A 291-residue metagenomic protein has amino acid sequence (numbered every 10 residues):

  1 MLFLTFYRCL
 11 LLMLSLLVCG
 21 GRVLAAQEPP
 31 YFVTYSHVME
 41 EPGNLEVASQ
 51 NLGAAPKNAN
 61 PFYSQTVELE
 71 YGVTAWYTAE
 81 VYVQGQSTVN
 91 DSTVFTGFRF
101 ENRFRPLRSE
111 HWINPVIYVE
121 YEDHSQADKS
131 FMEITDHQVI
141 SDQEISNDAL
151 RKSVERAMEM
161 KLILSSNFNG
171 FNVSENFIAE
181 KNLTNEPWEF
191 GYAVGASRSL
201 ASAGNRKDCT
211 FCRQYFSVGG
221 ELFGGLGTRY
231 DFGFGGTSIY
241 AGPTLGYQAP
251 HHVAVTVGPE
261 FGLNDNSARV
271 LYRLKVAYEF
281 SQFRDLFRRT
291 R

Functional and structural regions predicted by a protein language model:
M1-Y7: N-terminal secretory signal peptides that target proteins for export/translocation
L4, S15, L24-A26: N-terminal presequences and immediately downstream first alpha-helices
Y7-R8, F32: Short helix-onset patch at the extreme N-terminus, typifying the N->h transition of secretory signal peptides
R8-G20: Bacterial N-terminal signal peptides
A25-R291: Transmembrane beta-barrel domains of Gram-negative outer membranes and organellar outer membranes
